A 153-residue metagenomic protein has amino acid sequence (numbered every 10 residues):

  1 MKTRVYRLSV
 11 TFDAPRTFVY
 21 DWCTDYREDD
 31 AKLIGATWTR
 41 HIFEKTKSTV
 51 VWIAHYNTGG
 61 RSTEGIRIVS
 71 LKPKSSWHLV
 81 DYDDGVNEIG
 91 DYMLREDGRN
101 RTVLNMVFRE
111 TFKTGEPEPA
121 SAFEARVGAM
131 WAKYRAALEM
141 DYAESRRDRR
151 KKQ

Functional and structural regions predicted by a protein language model:
M1-K47: Hydrophobic ligand-binding cavity/cleft-lining segments
L8-V10, R40, T63-S70, D81 (+2 more regions): Hydrophobic/aromatic beta-strand elements that line small-molecule binding cavities or substrate pockets in beta-rich
F12-A14, T58-G60, E110-T114: Beta-strand elements of well-folded, non-transmembrane domains
D13-T17, E44-K45, V69-K74, M93-V103: A short, structured loop/turn motif at beta-sheet edges
V19-D29, W52, I68, L104-M106 (+1 more regions): Hydrophobic pocket/interface hotspot
V50-N57, W77-D83: Short beta-strand segments that buttress and anchor functional surface loops
T58-R61, G85-N87: Glycine-centered tight beta-turn/hairpin loop motif at sheet-sheet or coil-to-beta transitions
V80-A136, M140, R149: Beta-strand/loop substructures that line and gate deep hydrophobic ligand-binding cavities in soluble
